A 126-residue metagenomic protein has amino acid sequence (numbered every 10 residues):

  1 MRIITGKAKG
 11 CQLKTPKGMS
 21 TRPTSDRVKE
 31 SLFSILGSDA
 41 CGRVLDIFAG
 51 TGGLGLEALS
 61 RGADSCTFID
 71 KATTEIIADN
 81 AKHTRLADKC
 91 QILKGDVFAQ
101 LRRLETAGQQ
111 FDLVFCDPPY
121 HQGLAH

Functional and structural regions predicted by a protein language model:
M1-H126: Class I S-adenosyl-L-methionine-dependent methyltransferase catalytic core
